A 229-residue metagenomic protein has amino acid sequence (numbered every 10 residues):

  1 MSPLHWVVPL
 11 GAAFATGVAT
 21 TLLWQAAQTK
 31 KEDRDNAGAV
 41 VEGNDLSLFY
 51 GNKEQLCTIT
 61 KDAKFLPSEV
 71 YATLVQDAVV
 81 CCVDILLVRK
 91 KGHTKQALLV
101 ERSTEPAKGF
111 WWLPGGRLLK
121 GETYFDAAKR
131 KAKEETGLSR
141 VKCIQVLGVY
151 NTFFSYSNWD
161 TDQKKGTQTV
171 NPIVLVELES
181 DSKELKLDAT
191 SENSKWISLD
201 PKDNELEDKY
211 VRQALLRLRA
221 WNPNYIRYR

Functional and structural regions predicted by a protein language model:
S2-R34: Terminal signal-anchor or tail-anchor transmembrane helices that tether membrane-associated enzymes to cellular
N36-G92, T161-K164: Acidic, metal-coordinating catalytic segment for phosphate/diphosphate chemistry, firing primarily on the Nudix
C81-V83, K95, V170-P172, E192: Change "...and in nucleic-acid phosphodiester-cleaving endonucleases..." to "...and in nucleic-acid processing enzymes
R89-G92, S103, E177-S182, D200-P201: Short loop segments at secondary-structure junctions
H93-L138: Conserved Nudix-box catalytic region and its N-terminal flanking loop in Nudix hydrolases and closely related
G137-K183: Active-site segment of metal-dependent pyrophosphate-handling enzymes, primarily the Nudix hydrolase catalytic core
I173-L175, K183-A220: NUDIX/MutT-family hydrolases
